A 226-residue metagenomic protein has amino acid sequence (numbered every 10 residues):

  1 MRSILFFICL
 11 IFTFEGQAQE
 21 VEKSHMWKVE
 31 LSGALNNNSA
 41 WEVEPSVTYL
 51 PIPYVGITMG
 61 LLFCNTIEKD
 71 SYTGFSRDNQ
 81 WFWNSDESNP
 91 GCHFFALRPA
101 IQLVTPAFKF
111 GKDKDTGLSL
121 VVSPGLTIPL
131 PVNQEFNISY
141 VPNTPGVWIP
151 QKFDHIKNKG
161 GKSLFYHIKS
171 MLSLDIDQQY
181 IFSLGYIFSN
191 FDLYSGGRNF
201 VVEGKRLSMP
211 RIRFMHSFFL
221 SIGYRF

Functional and structural regions predicted by a protein language model:
M1-I4, Q19: Positively charged n-region of N-terminal signal peptides that target proteins for export
S3-F14: Sec-dependent N-terminal signal peptides
G16-V29, G111-S119: Outer-membrane beta-barrel biogenesis signature
V21-K28, F75-N84, T144-F153, N199-E203: Flexible, solvent-exposed coil segments and beta strand-coil junctions, predominantly the extracellular/periplasmic
K23-W27, N37-V43, G91-L97, L118 (+2 more regions): Residues that define the transmembrane beta-barrel architecture of outer-membrane proteins
E30-G33, W81-P90, K152-N158, G204-P210: Extracellular loop and loop/strand-boundary signature of outer-membrane beta-barrel proteins
Y49-G146, R213-H216, S221-F226: Gram-negative (and chloroplast) outer-membrane scaffold detector with strong preference for beta-barrel transmembrane
Y166-F226: Predominantly the C-terminal beta-signal and adjacent terminal strand-loop region of outer-membrane beta-barrel
